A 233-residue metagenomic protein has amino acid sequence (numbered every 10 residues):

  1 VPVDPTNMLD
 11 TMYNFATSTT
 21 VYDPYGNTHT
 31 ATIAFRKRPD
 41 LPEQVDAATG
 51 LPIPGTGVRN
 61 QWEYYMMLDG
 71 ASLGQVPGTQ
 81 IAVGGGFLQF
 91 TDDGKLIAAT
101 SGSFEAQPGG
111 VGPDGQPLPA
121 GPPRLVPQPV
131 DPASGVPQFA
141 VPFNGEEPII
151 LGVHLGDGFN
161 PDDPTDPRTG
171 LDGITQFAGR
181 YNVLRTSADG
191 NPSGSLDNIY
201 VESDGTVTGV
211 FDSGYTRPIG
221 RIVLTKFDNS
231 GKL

Functional and structural regions predicted by a protein language model:
V1-L233: S/T-rich, low-complexity, solvent-exposed segments of bacterial secretion/appendage proteins
